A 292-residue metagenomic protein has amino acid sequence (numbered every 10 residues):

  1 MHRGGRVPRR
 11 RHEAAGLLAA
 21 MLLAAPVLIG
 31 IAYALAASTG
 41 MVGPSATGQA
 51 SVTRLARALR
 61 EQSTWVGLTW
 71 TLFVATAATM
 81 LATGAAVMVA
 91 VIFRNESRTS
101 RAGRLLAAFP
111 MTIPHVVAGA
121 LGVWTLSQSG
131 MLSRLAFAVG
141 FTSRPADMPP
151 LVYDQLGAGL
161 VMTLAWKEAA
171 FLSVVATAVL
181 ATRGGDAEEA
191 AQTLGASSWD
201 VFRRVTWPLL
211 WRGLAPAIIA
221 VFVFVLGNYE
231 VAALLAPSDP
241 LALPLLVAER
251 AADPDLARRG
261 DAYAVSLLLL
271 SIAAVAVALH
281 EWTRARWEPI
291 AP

Functional and structural regions predicted by a protein language model:
M1-Y33, T76, A85-M88, I92 (+2 more regions): N-terminal signal-anchor/first transmembrane alpha helix
R6-H12, L55-S63, L226, A233-V275 (+1 more regions): Interhelical loop and adjacent transmembrane-helix boundary motif in polytopic membrane transport permeases
A14, M21-Q62, L72, R134-T142 (+2 more regions): Short membrane-interfacial helix/loop motifs at transmembrane-helix boundaries
L17-L28, F109, I113, M162 (+4 more regions): Transmembrane alpha-helices
Y33-G40, F93, T177-E188, Q192 (+1 more regions): C-terminal transmembrane helix and the adjacent membrane-cytosol boundary/short C-terminal tail of inner/organellar
Q62-N95, R101, L105, V161-A165: Transmembrane alpha-helix signature in integral membrane proteins
G84, E96, P110-G122, Q128-L132 (+1 more regions): Transmembrane alpha-helices and adjacent helix-loop boundaries
G119-A165, L235-D239: Membrane-interfacial helix termini and adjacent extracytoplasmic/periplasmic loops of multi-pass transporters
